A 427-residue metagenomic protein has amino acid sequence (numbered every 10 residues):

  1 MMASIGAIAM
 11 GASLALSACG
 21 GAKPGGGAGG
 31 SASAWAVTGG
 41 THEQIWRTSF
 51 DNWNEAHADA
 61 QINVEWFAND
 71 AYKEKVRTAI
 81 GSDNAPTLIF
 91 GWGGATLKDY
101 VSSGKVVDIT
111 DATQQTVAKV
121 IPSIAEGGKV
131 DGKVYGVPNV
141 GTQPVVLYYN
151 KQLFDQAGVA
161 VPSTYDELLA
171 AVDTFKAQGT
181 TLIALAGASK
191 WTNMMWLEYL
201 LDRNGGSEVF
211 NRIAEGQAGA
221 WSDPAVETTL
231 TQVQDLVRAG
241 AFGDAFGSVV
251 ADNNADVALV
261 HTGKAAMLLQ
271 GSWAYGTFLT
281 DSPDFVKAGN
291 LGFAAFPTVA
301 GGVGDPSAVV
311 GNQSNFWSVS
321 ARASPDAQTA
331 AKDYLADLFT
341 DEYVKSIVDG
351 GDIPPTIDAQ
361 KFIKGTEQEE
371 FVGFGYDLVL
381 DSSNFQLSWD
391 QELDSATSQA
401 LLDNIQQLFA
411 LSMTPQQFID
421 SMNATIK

Functional and structural regions predicted by a protein language model:
M2-K98, Q115, D326, S346 (+2 more regions): Conserved N-terminal structural module of periplasmic/extracytoplasmic solute-binding proteins
W66-K75, G94-A95, Y165-A170, F246-H261: Short helix-initiation/N-cap motifs at beta->coil->alpha
G94-V145: Hinge/lid segment of periplasmic solute-binding proteins
T110-P122, G187, N204-T228, S282-V286 (+3 more regions): Short, solvent-exposed loop/beta-turn-alpha elements that line the ligand-binding surface or hinge of extracytoplasmic
Y135-N139, V145, L169-S222: Extracytoplasmic/periplasmic solute-binding protein
P138, G350-K361, F371-I426: C-terminal capping/gating helix-and-loop segments adjacent to ligand/active sites or protein-protein/ligand interfaces
E215-S248: Glycine-centered hinge/linker elements that transmit conformational signals in sensory and ligand-binding systems
A239-A241, S282-G350: Extracytoplasmic/periplasmic substrate-recognition and gating elements
